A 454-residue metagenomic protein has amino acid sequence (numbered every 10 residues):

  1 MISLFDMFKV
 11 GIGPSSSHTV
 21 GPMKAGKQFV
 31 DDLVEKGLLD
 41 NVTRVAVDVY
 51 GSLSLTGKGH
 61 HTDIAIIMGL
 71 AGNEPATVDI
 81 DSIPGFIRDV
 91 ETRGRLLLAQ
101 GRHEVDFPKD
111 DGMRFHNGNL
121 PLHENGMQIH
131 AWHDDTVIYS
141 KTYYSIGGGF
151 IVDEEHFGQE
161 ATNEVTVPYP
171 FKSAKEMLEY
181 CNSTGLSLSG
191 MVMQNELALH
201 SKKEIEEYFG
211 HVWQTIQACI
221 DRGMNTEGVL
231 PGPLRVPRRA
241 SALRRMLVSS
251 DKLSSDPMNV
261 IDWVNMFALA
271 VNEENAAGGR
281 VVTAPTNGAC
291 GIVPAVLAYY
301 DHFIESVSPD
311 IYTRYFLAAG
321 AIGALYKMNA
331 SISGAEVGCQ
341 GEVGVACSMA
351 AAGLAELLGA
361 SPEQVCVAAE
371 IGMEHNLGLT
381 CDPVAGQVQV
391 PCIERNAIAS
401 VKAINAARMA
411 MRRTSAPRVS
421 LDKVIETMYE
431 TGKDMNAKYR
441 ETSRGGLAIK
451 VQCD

Functional and structural regions predicted by a protein language model:
M1, I12-L55, L122, V152: Accessory carbohydrate-recognition regions in carbohydrate-active enzymes
F8-G26, A277-V296, V337-C347: Conserved phosphate/anionic-ligand binding catalytic regions in large, soluble enzymes, centered on
S17-V34, P294-S306, A351-G359: Alpha-helical support elements that line or immediately flank enzyme active sites and cofactor-binding pockets
R44-G57, D89-L97, Y315-M328, E370-P383 (+1 more regions): Short, mixed-charge aromatic SLiMs
P75-L253: C-terminal regulatory domains involved in ligand/effector binding and gene-expression control
H200-G338, G446-D454: Accessory "access/gating" subregions that flank catalytic or transport cores
V307, A318, A324-A397, M409-R418: Hydrophobic alpha-helical bundle architecture
R418-D454: Extended hydrophobic packing segments that form well-structured cores
